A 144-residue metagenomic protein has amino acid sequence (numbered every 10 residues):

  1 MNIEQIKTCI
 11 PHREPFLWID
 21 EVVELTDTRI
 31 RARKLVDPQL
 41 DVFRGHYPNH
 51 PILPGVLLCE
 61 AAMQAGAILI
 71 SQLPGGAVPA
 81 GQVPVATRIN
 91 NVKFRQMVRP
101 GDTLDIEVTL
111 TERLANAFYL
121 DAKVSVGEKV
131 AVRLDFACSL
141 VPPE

Functional and structural regions predicted by a protein language model:
M1-I6, T103-I106: Short Pro/Gly-enriched beta-strand edge/turn motifs at strand-loop
K7, N49, F94-Q96: Beta-strand-rich interaction surfaces with strong enrichment in secreted/lumenal proteins
E14-L53, L58: Catalytic strand-loop segment that frames the active site of acyl-thioester-processing enzymes
F16-W18, L104, F118: Hydrophobic core residues within well-ordered beta-strands of beta-rich domains
E21-E24, N91, Q96, L110-E112: A residue-level detector for short acidic-glycine micro-motifs
D27, V98-D102, T109-E144: HotDog/MaoC-like acyl-thioester-processing domains
L57-A65: Short amphipathic alpha-helical face segments that pack within enzyme cores and frequently flank/anchor catalytic
G66-D105, A131-R133, C138-S139: Hydrophobic beta-strand-centered segment that forms part of the acyl-chain substrate-binding groove
